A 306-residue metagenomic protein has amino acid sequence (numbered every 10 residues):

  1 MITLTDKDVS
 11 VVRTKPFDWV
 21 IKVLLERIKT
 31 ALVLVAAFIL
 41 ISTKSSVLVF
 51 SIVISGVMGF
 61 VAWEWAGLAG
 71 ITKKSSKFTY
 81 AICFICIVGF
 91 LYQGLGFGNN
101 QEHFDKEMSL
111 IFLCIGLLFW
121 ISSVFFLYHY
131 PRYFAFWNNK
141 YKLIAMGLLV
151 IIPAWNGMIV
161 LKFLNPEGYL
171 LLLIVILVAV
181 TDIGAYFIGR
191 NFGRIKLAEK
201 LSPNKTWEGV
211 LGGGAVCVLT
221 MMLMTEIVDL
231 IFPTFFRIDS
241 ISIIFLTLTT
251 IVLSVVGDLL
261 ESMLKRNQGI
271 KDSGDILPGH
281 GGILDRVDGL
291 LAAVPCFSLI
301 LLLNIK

Functional and structural regions predicted by a protein language model:
I2-L248: Membrane-embedded alpha-helical bundles of polytopic integral membrane proteins
I28, W65, I183, L259-S262 (+1 more regions): Generic detector of well-ordered alpha-helical packing
L149-V150, G274, L291-A292: Hydrophobic alpha-helical transmembrane segments of integral membrane proteins, especially lipid-exposed positions
V180-R190, L253-R266: Short helical (or helix-break) motifs at transmembrane helix termini and adjacent helical loops in multi-pass membrane
R190-N191, K265-G269, L291, C296: Re-entrant/interfacial helical elements at transmembrane boundaries that shape and gate the permeation pathway
L248-V256, I283-L291: Hydrophobic transmembrane alpha-helical segments of multi-pass transport and channel proteins
R266-G289: Interfacial loop-to-transmembrane junctions
L299-K306: Juxtamembrane boundary at the C-terminal end of a transmembrane helix
